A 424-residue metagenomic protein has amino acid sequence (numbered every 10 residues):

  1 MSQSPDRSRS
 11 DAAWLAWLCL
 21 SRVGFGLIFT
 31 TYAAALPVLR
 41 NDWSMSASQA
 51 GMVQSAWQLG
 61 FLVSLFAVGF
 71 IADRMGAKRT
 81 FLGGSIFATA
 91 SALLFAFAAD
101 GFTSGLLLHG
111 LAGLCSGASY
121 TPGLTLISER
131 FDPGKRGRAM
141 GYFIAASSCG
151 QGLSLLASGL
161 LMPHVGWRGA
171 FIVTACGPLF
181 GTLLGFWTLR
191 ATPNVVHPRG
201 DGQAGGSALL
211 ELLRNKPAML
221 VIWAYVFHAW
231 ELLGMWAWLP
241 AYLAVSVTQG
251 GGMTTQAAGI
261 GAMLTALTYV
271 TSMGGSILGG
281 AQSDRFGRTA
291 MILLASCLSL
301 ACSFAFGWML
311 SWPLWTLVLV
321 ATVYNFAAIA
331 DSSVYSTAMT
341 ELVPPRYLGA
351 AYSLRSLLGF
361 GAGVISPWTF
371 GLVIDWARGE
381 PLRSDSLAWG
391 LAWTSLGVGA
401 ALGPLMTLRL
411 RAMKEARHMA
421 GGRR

Functional and structural regions predicted by a protein language model:
T30, Q58-F66, Q151-G152, Y269-I277 (+1 more regions): Residue-level signature of mid-helix packing/kink "hotspots" within the transmembrane helices of 12-pass Major
Y32-A33, P217-Y269, M273, S366-P367: Extracytoplasmic gate region of multi-pass secondary transporters
V63-D100: Conserved MFS/SLC helix-loop-helix module at the cytosolic interface between two early adjacent transmembrane helices
R74-G84, D284-S296: Cytoplasmic membrane-interface "Motif A"-like loop-to-helix N-cap segments of 12-TM Major Facilitator Superfamily
L108-A146: Cytoplasmic helix-loop-helix junction between adjacent transmembrane helices in 12-TM secondary transporters
F143-L189: Helix-loop-helix hairpin linking two adjacent transmembrane segments in secondary transporters
F186-L210, A416-G422: Flexible cytoplasmic inter-helical loops of multi-pass small-molecule transporters
T289-Y335: C-terminal transmembrane helical hairpin of 12-TM major facilitator-type secondary transporters
